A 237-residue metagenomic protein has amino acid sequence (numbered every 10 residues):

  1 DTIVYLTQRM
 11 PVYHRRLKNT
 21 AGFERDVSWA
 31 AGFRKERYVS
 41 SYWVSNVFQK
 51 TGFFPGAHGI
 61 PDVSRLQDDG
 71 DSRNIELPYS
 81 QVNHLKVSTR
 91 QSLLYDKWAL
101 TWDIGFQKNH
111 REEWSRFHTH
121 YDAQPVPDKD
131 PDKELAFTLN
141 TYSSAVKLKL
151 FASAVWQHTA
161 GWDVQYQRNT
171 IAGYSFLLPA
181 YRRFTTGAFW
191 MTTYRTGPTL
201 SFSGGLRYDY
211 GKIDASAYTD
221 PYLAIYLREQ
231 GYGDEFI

Functional and structural regions predicted by a protein language model:
D1, F33, Y42-N46, W102-K108 (+2 more regions): Transmembrane beta-barrel strands of outer-membrane/channel proteins
D1, Y5-F54, Y79-Y95, F151-W156 (+3 more regions): Transmembrane beta-barrel wall of Gram-negative outer-membrane proteins
T2-V12, Y121-D128, P221-I237: Charged, glycine/proline-rich intrinsically disordered loops and linkers
K18-E24, Y38-L93, K108-N140, R168-N169 (+2 more regions): Flexible loop and strand-edge segments within Gram-negative outer membrane beta-barrel domains
D26-A30, H84-R90, D103, T141-K147 (+3 more regions): Membrane-embedded beta-strand positions in outer-membrane beta-barrel channels/transporters
S40, P55, I104, Y142-S144 (+2 more regions): One face of beta-strands
W98: Short beta-strand/loop motifs in extracellular/secreted proteins, especially within beta-sandwich accessory domains
Q157-I237: Signature of Gram-negative outer-membrane beta-barrel scaffolds
